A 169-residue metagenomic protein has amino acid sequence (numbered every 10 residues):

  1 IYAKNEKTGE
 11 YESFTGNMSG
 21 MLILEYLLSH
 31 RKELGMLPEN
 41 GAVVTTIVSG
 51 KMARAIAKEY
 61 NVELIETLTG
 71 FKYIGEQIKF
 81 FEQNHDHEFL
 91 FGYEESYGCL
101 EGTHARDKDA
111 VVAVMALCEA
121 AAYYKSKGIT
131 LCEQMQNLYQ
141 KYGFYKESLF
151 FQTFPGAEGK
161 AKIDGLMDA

Functional and structural regions predicted by a protein language model:
I1-K4, G9-E12, G16, H30 (+1 more regions): Phosphate-binding and adjacent anionic-ligand microenvironments
T15-L27: Catalytic or ion-translocation cores adjacent to nucleophile or general acid/base/metal-coordination motifs in diverse
